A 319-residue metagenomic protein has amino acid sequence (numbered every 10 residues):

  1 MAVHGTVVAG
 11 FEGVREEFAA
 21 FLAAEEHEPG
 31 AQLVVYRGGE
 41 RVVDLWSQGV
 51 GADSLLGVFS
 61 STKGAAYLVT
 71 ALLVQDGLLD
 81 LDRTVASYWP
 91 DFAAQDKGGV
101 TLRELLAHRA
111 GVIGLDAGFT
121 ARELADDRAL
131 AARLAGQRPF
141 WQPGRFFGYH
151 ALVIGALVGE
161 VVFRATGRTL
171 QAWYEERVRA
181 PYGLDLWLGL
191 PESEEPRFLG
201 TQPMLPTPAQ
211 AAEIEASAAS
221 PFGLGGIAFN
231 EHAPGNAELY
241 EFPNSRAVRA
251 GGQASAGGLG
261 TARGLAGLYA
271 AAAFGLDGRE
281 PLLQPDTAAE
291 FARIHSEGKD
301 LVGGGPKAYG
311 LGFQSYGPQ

Functional and structural regions predicted by a protein language model:
V3, V7-E25: Short, basic/aromatic recognition patches
F11, S61-Y67, G99, A151-G155 (+2 more regions): Short alpha-helical patches at coil-to-helix transitions and adjacent helical residues in well-structured domains
F18-A19, G39, G57-R83, V158-F163 (+1 more regions): Active-site SXXK
A19-G51, L81, A121-E123, F313: A short, well-structured edge-of-sheet supersecondary motif
A52, S60-S61, L73-A117, G136 (+2 more regions): Active-site helix/loop module of the DD-peptidase/beta-lactamase fold, centered on the serine-lysine SxxK catalytic
L55, L115-R197, G251-G260: Catalytic-site signature segments of enzymes, centered on catalytic residues
F163, Y269-E280: Non-catalytic, well-ordered alpha-helical segments in soluble enzyme domains
T201-A262, A289-Q319: Active-site Gly/Thr loop motif
